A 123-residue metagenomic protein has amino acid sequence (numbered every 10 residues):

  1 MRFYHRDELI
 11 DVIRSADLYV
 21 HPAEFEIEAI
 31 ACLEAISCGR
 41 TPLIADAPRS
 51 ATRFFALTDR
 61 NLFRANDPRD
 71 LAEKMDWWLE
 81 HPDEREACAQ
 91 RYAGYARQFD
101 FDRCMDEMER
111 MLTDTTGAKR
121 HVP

Functional and structural regions predicted by a protein language model:
Y4, D11-A16: Short alpha-helical donor nucleotide-sugar binding micro-motif in glycosyltransferases
I10, E28, L33-S37, A51-R53: Short alpha-helical segment that forms part of, or immediately flanks, the ligand-binding pocket in carbohydrate-active
D17, G39: A short alpha->beta transition loop at the rim of the catalytic pocket in nucleotide-sugar-dependent
E24: Aromatic "clamp/platform" in nucleotide-sugar-dependent glycosyltransferases that forms part of the donor/acceptor
T41-D46: Short hydrophobic beta-strand element within catalytic cores of glycosyltransferases and related nucleotide-activated
L57-P68, W77-P82: Conserved acidic donor-binding segment of nucleotide-sugar-dependent glycosyltransferases
E80-T113: A charged, aromatic-enriched C-terminal amphipathic alpha-helix characteristic of glycosyltransferases across folds
